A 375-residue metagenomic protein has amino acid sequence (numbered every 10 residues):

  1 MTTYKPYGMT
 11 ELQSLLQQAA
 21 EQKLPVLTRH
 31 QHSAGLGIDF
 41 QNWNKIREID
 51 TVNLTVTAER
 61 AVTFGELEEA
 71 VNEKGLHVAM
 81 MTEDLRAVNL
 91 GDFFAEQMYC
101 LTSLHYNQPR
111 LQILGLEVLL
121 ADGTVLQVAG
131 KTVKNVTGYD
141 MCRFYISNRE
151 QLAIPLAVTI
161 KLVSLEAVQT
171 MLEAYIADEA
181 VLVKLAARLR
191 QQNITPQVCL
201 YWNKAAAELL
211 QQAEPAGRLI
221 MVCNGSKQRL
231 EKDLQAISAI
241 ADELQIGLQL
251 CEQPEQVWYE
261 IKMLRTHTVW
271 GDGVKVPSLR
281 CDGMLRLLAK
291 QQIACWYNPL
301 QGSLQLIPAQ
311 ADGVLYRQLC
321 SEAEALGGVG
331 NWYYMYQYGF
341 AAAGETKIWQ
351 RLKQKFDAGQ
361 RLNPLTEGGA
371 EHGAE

Functional and structural regions predicted by a protein language model:
T2-M80, G328: Glycine-rich N-terminal segment of FAD-binding domains in flavoprotein oxidoreductases, spanning the beta-loop-helix
M9, Q22-L24, D39-Q41, E68 (+3 more regions): Conserved glycine-rich FAD pyrophosphate-binding loop
T28, C199-W202, C295-P299: Short beta-strand
Q31-S33, T51, E214-A216, Y297-L304 (+1 more regions): Short Gly/Ser/Thr- and Asp/Glu-enriched loop/turn motifs at secondary-structure junctions
H32-R47, A58-R60, S103-D122, I154-A157 (+2 more regions): Structural signature of FAD isoalloxazine-binding scaffolds in flavoprotein oxidoreductases
A34-K45, V71-L76, E96-Y106, T132-T137 (+3 more regions): A glycine- and small-aliphatic-rich helix-loop capping segment at beta-alpha/alpha-beta transitions that lines
L54-L119, Q127: A generic, well-ordered mixed alpha/beta core segment in the N-terminal half of proteins
A95, L114-T266: C-terminal substrate-binding/cap subdomain adjacent to the FAD-binding core in PCMH-type and related FAD-linked
